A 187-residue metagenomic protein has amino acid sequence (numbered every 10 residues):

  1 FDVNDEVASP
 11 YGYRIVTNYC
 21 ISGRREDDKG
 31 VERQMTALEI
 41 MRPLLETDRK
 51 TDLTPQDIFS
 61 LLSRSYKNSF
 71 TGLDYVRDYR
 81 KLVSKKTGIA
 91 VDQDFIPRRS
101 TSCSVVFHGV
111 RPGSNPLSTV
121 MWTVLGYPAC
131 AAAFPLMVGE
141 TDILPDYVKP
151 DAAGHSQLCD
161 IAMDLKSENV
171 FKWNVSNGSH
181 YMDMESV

Functional and structural regions predicted by a protein language model:
F1-V187: C-terminus-biased signal that marks the final domain/tail of proteins
